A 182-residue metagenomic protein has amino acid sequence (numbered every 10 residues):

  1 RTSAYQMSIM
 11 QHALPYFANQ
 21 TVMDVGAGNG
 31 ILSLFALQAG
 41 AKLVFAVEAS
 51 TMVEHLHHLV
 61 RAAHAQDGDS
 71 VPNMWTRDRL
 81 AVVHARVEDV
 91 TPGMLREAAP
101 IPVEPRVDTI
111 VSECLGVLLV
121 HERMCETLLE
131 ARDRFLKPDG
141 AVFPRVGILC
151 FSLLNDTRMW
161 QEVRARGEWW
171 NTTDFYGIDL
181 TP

Functional and structural regions predicted by a protein language model:
R1-T2, Q6-V25, L32-P182: Class I SAM-binding transferase module
